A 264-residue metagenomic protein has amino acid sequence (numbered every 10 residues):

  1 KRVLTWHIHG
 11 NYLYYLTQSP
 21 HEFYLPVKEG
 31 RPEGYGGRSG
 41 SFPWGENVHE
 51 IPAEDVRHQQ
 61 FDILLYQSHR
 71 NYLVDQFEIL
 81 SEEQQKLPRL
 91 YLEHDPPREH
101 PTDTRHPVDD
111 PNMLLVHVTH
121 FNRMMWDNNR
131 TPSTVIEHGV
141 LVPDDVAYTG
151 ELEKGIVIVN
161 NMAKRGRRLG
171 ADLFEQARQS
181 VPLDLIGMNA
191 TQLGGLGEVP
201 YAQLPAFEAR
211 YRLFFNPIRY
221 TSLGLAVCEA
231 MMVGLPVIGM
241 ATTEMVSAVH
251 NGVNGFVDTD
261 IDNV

Functional and structural regions predicted by a protein language model:
L4-T5, H9-Y12, H21-N112, H120-M124: Extended catalytic core of nucleotide-activated donor transferases of GT-like folds
M125-N128, G139-V199: Conserved catalytic-core segment of nucleotide-activated headgroup transferases in glycan assembly
P205, C228-M232, T243-S247, V253: Short alpha-helical segment that forms part of, or immediately flanks, the ligand-binding pocket in carbohydrate-active
A206-Y211: Short alpha-helical donor nucleotide-sugar binding micro-motif in glycosyltransferases
R212, G234-P236: A short alpha->beta transition loop at the rim of the catalytic pocket in nucleotide-sugar-dependent
R219: Aromatic "clamp/platform" in nucleotide-sugar-dependent glycosyltransferases that forms part of the donor/acceptor
P236-G239, V257: Short hydrophobic beta-strand element within catalytic cores of glycosyltransferases and related nucleotide-activated
N251-D262: Conserved acidic donor-binding segment of nucleotide-sugar-dependent glycosyltransferases
